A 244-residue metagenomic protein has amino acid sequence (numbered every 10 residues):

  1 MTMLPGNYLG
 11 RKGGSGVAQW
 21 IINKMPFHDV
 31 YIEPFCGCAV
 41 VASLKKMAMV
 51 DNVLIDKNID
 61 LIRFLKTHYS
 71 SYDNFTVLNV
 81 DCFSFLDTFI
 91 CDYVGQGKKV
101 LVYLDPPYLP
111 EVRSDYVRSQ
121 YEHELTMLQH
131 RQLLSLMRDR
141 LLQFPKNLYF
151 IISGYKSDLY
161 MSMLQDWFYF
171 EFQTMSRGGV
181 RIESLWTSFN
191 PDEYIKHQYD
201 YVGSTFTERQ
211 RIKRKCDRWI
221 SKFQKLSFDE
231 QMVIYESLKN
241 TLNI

Functional and structural regions predicted by a protein language model:
M1-I244: Class I S-adenosyl-L-methionine-dependent methyltransferase catalytic core
